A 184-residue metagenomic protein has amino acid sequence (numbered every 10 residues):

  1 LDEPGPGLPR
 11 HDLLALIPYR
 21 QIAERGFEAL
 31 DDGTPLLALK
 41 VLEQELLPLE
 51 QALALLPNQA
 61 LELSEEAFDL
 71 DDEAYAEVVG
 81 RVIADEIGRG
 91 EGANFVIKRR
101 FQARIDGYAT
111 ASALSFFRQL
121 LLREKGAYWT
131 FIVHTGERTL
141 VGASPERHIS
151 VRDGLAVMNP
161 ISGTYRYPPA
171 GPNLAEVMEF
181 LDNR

Functional and structural regions predicted by a protein language model:
L1-R184: Extended alpha-helical targeting/anchoring segments, especially N-terminal organellar/secretory targeting helices
